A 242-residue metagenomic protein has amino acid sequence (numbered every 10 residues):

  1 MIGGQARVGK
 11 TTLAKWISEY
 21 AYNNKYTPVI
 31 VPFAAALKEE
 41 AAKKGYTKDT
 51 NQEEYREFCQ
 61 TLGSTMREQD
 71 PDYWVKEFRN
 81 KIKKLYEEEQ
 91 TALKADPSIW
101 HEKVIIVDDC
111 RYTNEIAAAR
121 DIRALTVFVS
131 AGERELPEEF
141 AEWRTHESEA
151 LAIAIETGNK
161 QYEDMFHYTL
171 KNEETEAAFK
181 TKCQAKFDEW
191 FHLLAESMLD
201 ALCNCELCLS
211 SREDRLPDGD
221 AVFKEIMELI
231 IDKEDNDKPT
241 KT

Functional and structural regions predicted by a protein language model:
I2: Hydrophobic anchor at the beta1->P-loop junction of P-loop NTPases
Q5: P-loop (Walker A) phosphate-binding loop of NTP-binding proteins
K10: Conserved lysine of the Walker
L13: Hydrophobic positions on the alpha1 helix immediately C-terminal to the Walker A/P-loop
Y26-V104: ATP-dependent small-molecule kinase phosphotransfer cores that center on conserved nucleotide phosphate-binding segments
K81-E87, A92-K94, S98-E139: ATP-dependent NMP and nucleoside kinases share a basic, alpha-helical "lid"
T113-I116, R120-I122, F128-M198: Small-molecule kinase domains that catalyze NTP-dependent phosphoryl transfer to phosphate-bearing small molecules
L194-E213, D218, N236: Amphipathic alpha-helical oligomerization segments
